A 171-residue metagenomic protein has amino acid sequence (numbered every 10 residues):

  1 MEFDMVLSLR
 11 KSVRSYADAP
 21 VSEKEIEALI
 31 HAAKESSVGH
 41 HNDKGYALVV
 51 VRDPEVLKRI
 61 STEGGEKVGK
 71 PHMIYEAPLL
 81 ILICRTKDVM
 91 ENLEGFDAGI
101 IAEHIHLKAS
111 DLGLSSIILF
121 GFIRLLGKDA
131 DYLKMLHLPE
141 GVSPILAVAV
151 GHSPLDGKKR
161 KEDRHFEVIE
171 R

Functional and structural regions predicted by a protein language model:
M1-L79, E170-R171: N-terminal amphipathic, basic helical "cap/leader" segment at the start of enzyme domains
M5-V13, A17-E25, L138, S143-R171: C-terminal helix-cap and adjacent tail motif
A33-K34, K87-Y132: Small-aliphatic-rich amphipathic alpha-helix that forms the alpha element of a beta-alpha
H40-D43, H72-Y75, L136-V142, R160-K161: Solvent-exposed alpha-helices and their adjacent loops that cap or buttress functional pockets in soluble metabolic
D53-K58, K87-V89, P154: Short, charged/polar surface micro-motifs in flexible loops or helix N-caps
I60-S61, G65-A98, E103, L107: Helix-adjacent hinge/juxtasegments
P78-I81, S115-I117, L146: Structural motif
